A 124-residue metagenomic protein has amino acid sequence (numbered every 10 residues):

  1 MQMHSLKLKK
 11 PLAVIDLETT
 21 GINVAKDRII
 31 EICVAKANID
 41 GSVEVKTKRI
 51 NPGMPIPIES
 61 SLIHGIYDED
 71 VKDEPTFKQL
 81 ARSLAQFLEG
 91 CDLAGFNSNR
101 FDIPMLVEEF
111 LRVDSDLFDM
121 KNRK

Functional and structural regions predicted by a protein language model:
M1-N122: Conserved non-catalytic scaffold segment of RNase H-like nuclease domains
